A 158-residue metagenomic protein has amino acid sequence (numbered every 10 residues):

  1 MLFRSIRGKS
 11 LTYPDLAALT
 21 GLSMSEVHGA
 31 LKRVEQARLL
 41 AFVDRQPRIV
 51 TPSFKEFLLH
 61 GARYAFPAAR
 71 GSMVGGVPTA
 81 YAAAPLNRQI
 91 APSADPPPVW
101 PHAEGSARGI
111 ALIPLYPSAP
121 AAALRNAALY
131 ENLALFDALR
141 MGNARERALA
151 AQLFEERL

Functional and structural regions predicted by a protein language model:
R7-L19: Short acidic, hydrophobic short linear motifs in intrinsically disordered regions
G21-Q36: Short amphipathic alpha-helical interaction segments
E35-Q46: A short, conserved structural fragment
D44-A62: Accessory beta->alpha helical hairpin/"wing" motif in late/C-terminal subdomains of nucleic-acid enzymes
A65-Q152: Exposed, interaction-prone assembly regions rather than primary DNA-binding/catalytic cores
Q152-L158: N-terminal, charged low-complexity regulatory/assembly segments
